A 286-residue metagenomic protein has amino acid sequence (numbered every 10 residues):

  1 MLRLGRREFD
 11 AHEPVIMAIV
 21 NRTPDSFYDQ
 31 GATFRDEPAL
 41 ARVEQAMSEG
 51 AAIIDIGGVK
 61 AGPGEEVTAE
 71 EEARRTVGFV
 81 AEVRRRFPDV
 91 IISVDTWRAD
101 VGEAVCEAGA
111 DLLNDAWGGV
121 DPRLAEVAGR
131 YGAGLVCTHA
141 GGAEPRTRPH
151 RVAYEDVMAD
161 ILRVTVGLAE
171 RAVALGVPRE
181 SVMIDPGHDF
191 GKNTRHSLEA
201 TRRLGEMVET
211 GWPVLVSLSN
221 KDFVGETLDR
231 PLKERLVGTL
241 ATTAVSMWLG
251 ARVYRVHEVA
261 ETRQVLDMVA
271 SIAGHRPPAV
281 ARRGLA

Functional and structural regions predicted by a protein language model:
L4, A11, S26-Q45, A61-R85 (+6 more regions): Active-site-adjacent loop and "lid" segments of alpha/beta metabolic enzymes
A11-I19, Q45-G57: N-terminal glycine-rich anion-binding loops that anchor highly charged ligand groups
P14-M17, S181, P213: Structural motif
R22: N-terminal nucleotide-binding beta1-loop-alpha1 segment
V90, P178-S181: Short acidic capping loops at alpha-helix termini that bridge into adjacent secondary structure
